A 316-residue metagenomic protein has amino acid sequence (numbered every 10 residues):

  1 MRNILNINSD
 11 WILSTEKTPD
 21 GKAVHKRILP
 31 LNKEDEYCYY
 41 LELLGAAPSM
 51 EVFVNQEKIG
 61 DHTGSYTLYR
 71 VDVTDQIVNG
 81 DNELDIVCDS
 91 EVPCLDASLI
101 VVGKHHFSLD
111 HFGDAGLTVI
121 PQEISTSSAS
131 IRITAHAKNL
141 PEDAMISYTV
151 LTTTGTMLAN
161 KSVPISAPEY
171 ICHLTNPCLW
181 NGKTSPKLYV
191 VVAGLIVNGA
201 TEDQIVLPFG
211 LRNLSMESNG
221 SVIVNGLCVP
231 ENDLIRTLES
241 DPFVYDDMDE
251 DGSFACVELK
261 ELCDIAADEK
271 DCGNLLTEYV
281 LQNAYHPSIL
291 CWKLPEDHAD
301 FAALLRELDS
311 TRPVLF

Functional and structural regions predicted by a protein language model:
M1-V257, K270-F316: Secreted/periplasmic carbohydrate-active enzymes, especially glycoside hydrolases
L262-A267, P295: Active-site clefts of carbohydrate-active enzymes
